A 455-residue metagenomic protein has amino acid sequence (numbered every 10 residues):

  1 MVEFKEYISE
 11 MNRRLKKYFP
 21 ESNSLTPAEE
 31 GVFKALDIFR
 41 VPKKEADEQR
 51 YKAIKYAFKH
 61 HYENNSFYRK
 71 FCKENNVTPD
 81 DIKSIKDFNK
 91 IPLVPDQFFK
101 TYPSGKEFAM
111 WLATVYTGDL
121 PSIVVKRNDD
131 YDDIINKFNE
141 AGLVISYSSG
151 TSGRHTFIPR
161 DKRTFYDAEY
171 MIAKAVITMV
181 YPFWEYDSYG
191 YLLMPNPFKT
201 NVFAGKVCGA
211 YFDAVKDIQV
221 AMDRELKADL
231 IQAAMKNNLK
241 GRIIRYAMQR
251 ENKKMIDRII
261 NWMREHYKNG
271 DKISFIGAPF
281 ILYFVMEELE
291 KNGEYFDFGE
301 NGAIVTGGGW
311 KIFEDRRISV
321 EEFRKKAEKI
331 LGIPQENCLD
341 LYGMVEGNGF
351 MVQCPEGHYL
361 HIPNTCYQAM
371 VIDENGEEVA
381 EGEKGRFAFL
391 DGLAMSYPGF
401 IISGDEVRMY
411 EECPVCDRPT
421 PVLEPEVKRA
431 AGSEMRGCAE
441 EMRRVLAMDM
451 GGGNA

Functional and structural regions predicted by a protein language model:
M1-Y147, R154-G205, D217-Q249, K253-S274 (+2 more regions): Nucleotide 5′-phosphate-binding alpha/beta core
I145-H155, M344-G347, S403: Ser/Thr-glycine-rich phosphate-binding loops at phosphate-binding pockets of nucleotides, nucleotide cofactors
R160, L193-P195, I273-I281, T306-G309 (+2 more regions): Short His-Asn-centered micro-motif
N201-K216, L289, I318-K325: Short, aromatic/basic amphipathic alpha-helical patches
N269, F298-G299: Long, K/E/R/D-enriched contiguous segments that form extended
L282-D297: Adenylate-forming
G302, W310-C413: Conserved AMP-binding/adenylate-forming
A388-A455: Conserved ATP-binding/catalytic segment of the ANL
